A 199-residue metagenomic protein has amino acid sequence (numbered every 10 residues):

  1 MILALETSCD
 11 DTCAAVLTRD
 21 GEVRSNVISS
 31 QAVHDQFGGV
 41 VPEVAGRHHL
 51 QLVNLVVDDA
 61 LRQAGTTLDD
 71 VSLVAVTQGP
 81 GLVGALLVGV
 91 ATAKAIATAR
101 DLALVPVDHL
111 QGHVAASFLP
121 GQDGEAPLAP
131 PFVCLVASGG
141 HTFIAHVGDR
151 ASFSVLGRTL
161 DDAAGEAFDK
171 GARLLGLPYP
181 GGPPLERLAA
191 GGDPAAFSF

Functional and structural regions predicted by a protein language model:
M1-C9, A129-F132, S138-H141: Conserved beta-strand-centric core segments of catalytic alpha/beta enzyme folds
M1-P80, L87, H109: N-terminal beta-alpha supersecondary unit
S8, S25-N26, A137, I144-F199: A short helix-loop
T12-L17, C134-V136, T142-H146: Short beta-strand scaffold segments in enzyme catalytic cores
V76-L102, L119-P120: Short Gly/Thr/Asp-enriched flexible loops that form oxyanion-binding sites at enzyme active sites
A93-V114, G157-A163: Short, acidic/small-residue loops that bind anionic groups at enzyme active sites
V107-F132: Conserved phosphate-binding catalytic cores of ATP/NTP-utilizing and phosphoryl-transfer enzymes
